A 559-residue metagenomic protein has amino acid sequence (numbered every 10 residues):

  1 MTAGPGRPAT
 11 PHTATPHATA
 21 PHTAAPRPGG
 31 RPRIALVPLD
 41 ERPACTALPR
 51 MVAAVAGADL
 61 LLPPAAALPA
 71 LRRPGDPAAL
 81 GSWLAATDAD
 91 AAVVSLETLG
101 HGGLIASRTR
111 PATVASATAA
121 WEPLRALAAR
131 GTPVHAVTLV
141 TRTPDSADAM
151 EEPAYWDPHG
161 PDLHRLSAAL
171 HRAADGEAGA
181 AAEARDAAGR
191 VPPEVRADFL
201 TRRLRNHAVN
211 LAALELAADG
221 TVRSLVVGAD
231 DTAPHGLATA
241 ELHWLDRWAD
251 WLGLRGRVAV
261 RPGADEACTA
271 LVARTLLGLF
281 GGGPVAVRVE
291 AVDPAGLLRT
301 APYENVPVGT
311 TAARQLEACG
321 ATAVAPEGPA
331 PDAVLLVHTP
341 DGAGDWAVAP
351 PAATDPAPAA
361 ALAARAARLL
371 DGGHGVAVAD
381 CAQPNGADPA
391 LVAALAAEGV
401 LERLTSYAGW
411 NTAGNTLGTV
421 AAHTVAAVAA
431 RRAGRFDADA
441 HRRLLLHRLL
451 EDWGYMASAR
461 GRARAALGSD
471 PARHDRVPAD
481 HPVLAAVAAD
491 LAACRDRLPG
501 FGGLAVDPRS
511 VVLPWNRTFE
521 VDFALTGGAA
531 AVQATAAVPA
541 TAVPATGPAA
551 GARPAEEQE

Functional and structural regions predicted by a protein language model:
M1-H12: N-terminal acidic, proline/glycine-rich, low-complexity intrinsically disordered segments
T2-G4, T23-A536, G547, G551-E559: An N-terminal assembly and electron-transfer interface module characteristic of large anaerobic redox and radical
T10-H17, P21-P26, T535, P539-T546: Long, intrinsically disordered low-complexity tandem-repeat regions enriched in serine/threonine/proline and other
